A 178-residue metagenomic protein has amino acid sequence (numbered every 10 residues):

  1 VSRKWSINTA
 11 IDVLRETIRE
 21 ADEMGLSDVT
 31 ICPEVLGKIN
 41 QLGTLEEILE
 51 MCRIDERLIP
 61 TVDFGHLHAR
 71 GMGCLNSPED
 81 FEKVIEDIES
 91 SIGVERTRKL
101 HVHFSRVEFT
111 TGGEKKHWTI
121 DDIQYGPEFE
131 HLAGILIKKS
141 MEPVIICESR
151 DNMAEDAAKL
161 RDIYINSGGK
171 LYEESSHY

Functional and structural regions predicted by a protein language model:
V1, V35-I39, F64-H68, R106-E108 (+1 more regions): Active-site-proximal loop/turn and secondary-structure-junction residues that shape catalytic pockets, frequently
V1-V62: Active-site acidic/histidine proton-transfer and metal-coordination neighborhood in alpha/beta enzyme cores
K4-E16, E46-E56, G113-A133, E155-Y172: Short, electropositive alpha-helical surface patch
I11, E16, E20-T30, L75-E79 (+4 more regions): A structural signal for the main folded, soluble domain(s) of proteins
A21-D28, R53-R57, I92-R96, K138-K139 (+1 more regions): Short helix-capping segments at alpha-helix termini
I31, D63, V102, I145: Conserved, mostly hydrophobic/aromatic
A69-M141: Gly/Pro-rich active-site loop or hairpin
I145-E155: A short, acidic, flexible beta-alpha connecting loop/helix-capping segment that sits on the rim of active
